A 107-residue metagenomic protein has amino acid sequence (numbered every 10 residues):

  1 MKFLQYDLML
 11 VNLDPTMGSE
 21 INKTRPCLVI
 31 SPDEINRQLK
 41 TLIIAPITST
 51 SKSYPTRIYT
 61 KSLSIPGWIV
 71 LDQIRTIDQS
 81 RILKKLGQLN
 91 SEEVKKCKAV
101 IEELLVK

Functional and structural regions predicted by a protein language model:
M1-K107: Conserved functional hotspots at enzyme active or ligand-binding sites that engage polyanionic ligands
